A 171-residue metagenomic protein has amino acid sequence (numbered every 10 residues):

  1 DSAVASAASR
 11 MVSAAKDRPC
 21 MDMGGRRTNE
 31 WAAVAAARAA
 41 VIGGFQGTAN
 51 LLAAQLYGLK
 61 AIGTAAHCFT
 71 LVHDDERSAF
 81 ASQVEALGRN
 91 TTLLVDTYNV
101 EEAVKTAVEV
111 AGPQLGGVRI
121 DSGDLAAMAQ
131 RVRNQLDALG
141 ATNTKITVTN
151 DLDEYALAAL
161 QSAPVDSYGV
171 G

Functional and structural regions predicted by a protein language model:
D1-N143, L152-A159, A163-P164: Buried, small/hydrophobic-residue-enriched core segments of structured protein domains
T149: Short hydrophobic "strand-cap" motifs at the C-terminus of beta-strands
D166-G171: Glycine-rich phosphate-binding active-site loops on the catalytic face of alpha/beta enzymes
